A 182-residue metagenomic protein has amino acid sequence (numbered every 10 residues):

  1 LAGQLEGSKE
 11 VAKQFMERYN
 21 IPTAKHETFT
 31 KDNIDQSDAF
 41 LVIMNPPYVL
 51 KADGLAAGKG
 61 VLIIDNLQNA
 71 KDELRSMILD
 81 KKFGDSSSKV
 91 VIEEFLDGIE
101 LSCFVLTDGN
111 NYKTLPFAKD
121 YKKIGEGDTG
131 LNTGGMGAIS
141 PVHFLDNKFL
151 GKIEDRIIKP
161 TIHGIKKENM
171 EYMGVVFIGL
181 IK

Functional and structural regions predicted by a protein language model:
L1-A39, P47-V49, L55: Conserved N-proximal alpha/beta basic substrate-recognition cap immediately N-terminal to, or forming the N-lobe
G7-V11, I43, G130-G135: Short hydrophobic/aromatic-rich motifs at helix boundaries and adjacent loops
A12-E17, I43-M44, L67-N69, G109: Short, hinge-like loop/turn segments at secondary-structure boundaries
A39-F40, E73: CheY-like receiver
F40-L41, D53, K81-K82: Short secondary-structure boundary/capping segments
N45-N66: Conserved anion/nucleotide-ligand pocket segment
V61-K182: Internal nucleotide-binding/catalytic subdomain
